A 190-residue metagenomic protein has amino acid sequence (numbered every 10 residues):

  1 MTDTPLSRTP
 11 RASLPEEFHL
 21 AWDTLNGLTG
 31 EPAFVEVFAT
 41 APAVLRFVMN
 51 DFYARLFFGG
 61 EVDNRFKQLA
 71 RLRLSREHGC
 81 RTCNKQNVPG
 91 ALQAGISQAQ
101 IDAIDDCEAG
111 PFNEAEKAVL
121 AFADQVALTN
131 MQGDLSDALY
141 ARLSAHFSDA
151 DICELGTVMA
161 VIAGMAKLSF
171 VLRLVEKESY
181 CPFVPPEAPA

Functional and structural regions predicted by a protein language model:
M1-F66, L92, E187-A190: Mobile cap/lid helix-loop segments that border enzyme active or cofactor-binding sites and regulate substrate access
V44-M49, G79-C83, T129-D137: Short acidic alpha-helix initiation/capping motifs at coil-to-helix transition points, especially at protein N-termini
R46-G60, A99-D106, D137-A145: Short amphipathic alpha-helical segments and their helix-coil junctions
V62-D63, G95-Q98, S148-D149: Helix N-cap / loop-to-helix initiation motif
L69-Q86, C153-F170: N-terminal hydrophobic signal/anchor transmembrane helix of membrane proteins
R81-A115: Helix-adjacent hinge/juxtasegments
E116-T157: Acidic/histidine-rich alpha-helical segments that form the ligand environment of transition-metal centers
V171-A190: Acidic, carboxylate-rich catalytic segments that either coordinate divalent cations
